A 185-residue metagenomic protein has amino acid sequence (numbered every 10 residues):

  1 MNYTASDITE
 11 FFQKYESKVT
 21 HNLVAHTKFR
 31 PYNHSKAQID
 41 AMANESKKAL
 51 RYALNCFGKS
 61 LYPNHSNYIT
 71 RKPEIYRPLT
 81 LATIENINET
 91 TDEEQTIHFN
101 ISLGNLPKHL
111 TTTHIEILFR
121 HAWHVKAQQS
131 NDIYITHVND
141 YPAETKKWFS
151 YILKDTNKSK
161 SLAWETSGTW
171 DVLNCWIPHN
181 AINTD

Functional and structural regions predicted by a protein language model:
M1-I97, N105-D185: Right-hand nucleic-acid polymerase module
